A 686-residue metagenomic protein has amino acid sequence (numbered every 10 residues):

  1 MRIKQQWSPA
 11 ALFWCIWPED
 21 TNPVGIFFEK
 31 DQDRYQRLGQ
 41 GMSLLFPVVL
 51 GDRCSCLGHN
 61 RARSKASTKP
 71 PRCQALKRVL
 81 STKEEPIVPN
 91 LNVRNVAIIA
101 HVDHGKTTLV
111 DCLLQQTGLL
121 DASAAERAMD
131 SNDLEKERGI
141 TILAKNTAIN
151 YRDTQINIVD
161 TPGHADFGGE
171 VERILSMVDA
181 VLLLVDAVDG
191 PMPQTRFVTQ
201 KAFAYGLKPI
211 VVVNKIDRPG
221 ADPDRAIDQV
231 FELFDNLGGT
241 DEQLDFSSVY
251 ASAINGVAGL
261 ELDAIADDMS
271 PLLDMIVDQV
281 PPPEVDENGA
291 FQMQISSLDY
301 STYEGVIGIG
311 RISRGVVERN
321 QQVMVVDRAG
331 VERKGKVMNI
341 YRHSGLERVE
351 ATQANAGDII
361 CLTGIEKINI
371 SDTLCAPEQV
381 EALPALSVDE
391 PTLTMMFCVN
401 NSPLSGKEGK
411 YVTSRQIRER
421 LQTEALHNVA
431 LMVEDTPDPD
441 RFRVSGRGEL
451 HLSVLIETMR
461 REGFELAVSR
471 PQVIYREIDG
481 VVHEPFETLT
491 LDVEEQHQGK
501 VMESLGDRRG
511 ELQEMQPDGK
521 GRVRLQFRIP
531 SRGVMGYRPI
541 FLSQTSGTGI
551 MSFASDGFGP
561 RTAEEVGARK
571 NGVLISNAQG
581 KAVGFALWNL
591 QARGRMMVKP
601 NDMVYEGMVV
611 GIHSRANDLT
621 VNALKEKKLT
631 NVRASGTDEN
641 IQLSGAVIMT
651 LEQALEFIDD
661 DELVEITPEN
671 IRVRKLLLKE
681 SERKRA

Functional and structural regions predicted by a protein language model:
W14-V24, Y35-Q36, G41, L57-R61 (+2 more regions): Short terminal hydrophobic/aromatic SLiMs and anchors at protein ends
K69-I87: Short, Lys/Arg-enriched N-terminal segments with co-localized hydrophobic residues within the first ~10-30 amino acids
K83-V185, D189-P191, R225, Q229 (+1 more regions): P-loop NTPase switch module centered on the Walker A-proximal segment
C112-L113, A148, E170-R173, M177 (+5 more regions): Alpha-helical scaffold elements adjacent to nucleotide-binding pockets in ATP/GTP-utilizing enzyme cores
V185-D241: Conserved C-terminal guanine-recognition region of P-loop GTPase G domains, centered on the G4
P219-V277: Canonical P-loop GTPase G-domain recognition
D245-S247, D267, P271-D278, P282 (+1 more regions): Accessory interaction regions appended to the cores of large information-processing enzymes
